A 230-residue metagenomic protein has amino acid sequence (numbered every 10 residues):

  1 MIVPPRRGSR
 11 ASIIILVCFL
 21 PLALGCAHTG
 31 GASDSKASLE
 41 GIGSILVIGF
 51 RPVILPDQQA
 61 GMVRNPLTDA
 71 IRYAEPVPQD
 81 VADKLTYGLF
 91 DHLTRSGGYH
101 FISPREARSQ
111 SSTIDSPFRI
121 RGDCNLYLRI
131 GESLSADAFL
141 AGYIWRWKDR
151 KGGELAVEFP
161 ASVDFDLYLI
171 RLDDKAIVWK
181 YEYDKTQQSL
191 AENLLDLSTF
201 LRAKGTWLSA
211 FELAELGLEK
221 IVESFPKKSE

Functional and structural regions predicted by a protein language model:
I2-I14: Bacterial N-terminal signal peptides that target proteins for export
I14-A23: Bacterial N-terminal signal peptides
C26-D57, I130-L134, V157-D164, Y168-E230: C-terminal/domain-edge helix-coil "capping" segments
C26-S112, L218-E230: A structural "domain/chain start" motif
I71-D80, I114-P117, L155, F200-W207: Second-shell loop/turn segments in exported
P76-K84, R121, N125, K204-L216: Soluble non-cytosolic domains of exported or imported proteins
Y99-K148: Short, solvent-exposed, polar/charged sequence segments at loop or secondary-structure edges
D149-L155: Extracytoplasmic/secreted cell-surface and envelope-processing proteins
